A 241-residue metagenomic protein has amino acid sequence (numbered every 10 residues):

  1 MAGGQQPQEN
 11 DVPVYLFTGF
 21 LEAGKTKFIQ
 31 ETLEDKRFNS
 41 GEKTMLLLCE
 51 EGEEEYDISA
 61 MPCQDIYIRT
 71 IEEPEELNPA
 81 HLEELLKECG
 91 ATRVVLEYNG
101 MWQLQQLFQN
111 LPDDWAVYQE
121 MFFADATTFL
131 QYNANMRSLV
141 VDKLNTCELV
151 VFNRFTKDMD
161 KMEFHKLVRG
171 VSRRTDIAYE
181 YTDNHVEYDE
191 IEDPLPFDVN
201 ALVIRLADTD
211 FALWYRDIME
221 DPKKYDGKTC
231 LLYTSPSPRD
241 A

Functional and structural regions predicted by a protein language model:
A2-P7: Pre-Walker A adenine-sensing motif
E9-T18, A23, K27-Q119, A126-F129: Nucleotide-state-sensitive switch-loop elements of NTP-binding domains
T18, I68-E73, A178-V186, L231: A generic structural motif
G52-I58, L130, D158-E163, E187: Short, charged/polar "capping" segments at the starts of alpha-helices and the immediately preceding loops
P74-A80, F129, M159, T182-I191 (+1 more regions): A short acidic, often aromatic-flanked loop/helix-cap motif at beta-alpha or helix-coil junctions that lines enzyme
R93-E180: Phosphate/Mg2+-binding loops and adjacent switch elements in nucleotide/diphosphate-handling enzyme cores
E180-L232: C-terminal-of-GTPase-core extension/linker across diverse P-loop GTPases
C230-A241: Single conserved hydrophobic/aromatic residue that forms the stacking wall/gate of nucleotide- or nucleobase-binding
